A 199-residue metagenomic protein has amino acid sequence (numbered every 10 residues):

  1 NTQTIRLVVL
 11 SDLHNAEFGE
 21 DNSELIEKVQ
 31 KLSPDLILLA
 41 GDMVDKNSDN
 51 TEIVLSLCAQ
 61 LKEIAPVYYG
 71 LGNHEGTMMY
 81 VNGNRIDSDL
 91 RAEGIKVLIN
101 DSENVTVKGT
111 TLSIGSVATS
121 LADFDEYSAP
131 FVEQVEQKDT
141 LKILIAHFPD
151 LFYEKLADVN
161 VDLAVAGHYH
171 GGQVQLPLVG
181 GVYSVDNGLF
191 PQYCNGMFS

Functional and structural regions predicted by a protein language model:
N1, D101-K108, C194-S199: Short acidic-hydrophobic surface loop/beta-edge motif
Q3-L98: Membrane-embedded segments
L7-V9, L38-A40, Y68, I114-S116 (+2 more regions): Structural motif
H14, M43-V44, H74-E75, S102-E103 (+3 more regions): Catalytic metal-binding/acid-base residues of hydrolase active sites
E24, T51-E52, I99-N100, F124-P130 (+1 more regions): N-terminal post-signal-peptidase region of extra-cytosolic proteins
D35-L36, Y68, I95-K96, L112 (+3 more regions): Short, Asp-centered acidic motifs that coordinate Mg2+ and/or phosphate in catalytic or ligand-binding sites
M79, N84-I95, V107-A146, D150-E154: Binuclear metal-dependent hydrolase catalytic cores centered on His/Asp/Glu-rich metal-binding motifs
P149-S199: Conserved beta-sheet core of the metallophosphoesterase superfamily
